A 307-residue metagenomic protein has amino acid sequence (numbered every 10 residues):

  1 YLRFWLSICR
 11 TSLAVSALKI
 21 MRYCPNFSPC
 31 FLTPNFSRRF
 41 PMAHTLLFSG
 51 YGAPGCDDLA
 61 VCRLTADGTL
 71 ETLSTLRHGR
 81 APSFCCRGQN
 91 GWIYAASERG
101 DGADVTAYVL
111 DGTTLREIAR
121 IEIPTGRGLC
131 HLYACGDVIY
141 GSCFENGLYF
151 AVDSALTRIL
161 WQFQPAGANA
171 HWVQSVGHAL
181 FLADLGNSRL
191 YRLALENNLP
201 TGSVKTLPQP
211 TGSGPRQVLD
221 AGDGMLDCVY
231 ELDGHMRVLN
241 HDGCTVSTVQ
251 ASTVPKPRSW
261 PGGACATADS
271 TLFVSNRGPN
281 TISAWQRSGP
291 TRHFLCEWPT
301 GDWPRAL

Functional and structural regions predicted by a protein language model:
L2-W5, R10-L13, C24-S28, L32 (+1 more regions): Short hydrophobic targeting helices and cationic amphipathic motifs that mediate membrane/organellar targeting
F48-A53, A95-R99, G141-N146, L182-L185 (+2 more regions): Conserved beta-strand positions in repeat-built beta-propeller and related beta-rich domains
G55, G79-Q89, P124-G136, P165-G177 (+3 more regions): Beta-rich, blade/repeat-based domains predominating in secreted/periplasmic proteins but also intracellular
G55-A60, G102-T106, L148-A151, R189-R192 (+2 more regions): Structural motif
R63-G68, Y108-T113, V152-L156, A194-L199 (+2 more regions): Short loop/turn segments immediately following beta-strands, especially the blade-tip and inter-blade linker loops
E71-R77, E117-E122, R158-Q164, G202-Q209 (+2 more regions): A short beta-strand motif characteristic of beta-propeller blades
S74-L110, L115-A134: Blade-loop segments of beta-propeller domains
F181-G234: Loop-centered beta-sheet repeat module
